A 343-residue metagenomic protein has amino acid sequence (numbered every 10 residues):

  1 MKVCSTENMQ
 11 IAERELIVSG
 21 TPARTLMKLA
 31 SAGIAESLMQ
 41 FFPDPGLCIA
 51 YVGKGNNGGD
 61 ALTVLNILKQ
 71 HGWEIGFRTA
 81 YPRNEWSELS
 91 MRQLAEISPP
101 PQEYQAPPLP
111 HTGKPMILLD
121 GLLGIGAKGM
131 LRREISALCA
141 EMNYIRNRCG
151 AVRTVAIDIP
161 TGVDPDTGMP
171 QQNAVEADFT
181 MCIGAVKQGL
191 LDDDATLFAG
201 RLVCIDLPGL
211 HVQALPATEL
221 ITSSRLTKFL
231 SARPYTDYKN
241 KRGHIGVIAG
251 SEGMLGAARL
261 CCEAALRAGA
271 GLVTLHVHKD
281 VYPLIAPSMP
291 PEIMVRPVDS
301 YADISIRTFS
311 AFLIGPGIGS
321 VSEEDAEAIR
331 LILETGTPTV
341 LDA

Functional and structural regions predicted by a protein language model:
M1-T79, S87, M91, F179 (+1 more regions): Small-residue (G/A/S/T)-rich helix-start motifs and N-terminal tracts that mark the onset
A35-G124, M130-I157: Nucleotide and nucleotide-moiety/phosphate-recognizing core
R83, P107-L109, P160, V186 (+2 more regions): Short, solvent-exposed coil/turn elements at secondary-structure transition points
Q102-P108, L138-N143, D166-M169, S231-P234 (+2 more regions): A generic local structural motif
H111-M116, A174, I306-R307, L333: A short, aliphatic-rich alpha-helical micro-motif
M116-I117, L122-A217: Internal gly/pro-rich beta-alpha loop/helix module that stabilizes soluble enzyme cofactors or their anionic handles
